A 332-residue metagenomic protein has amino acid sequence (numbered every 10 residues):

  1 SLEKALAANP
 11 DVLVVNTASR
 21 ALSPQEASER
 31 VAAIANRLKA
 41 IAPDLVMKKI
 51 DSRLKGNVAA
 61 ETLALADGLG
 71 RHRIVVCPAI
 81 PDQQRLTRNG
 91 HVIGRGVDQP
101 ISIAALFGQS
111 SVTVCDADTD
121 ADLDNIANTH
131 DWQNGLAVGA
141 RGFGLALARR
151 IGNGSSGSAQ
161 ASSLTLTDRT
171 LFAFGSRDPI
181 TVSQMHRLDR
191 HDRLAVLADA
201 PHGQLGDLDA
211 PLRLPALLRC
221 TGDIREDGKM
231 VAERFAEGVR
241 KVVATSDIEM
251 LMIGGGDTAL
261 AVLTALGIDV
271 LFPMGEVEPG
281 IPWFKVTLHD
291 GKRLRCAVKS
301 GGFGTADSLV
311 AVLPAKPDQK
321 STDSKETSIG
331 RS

Functional and structural regions predicted by a protein language model:
S1-N9, E29: N-terminal basic/disordered segments at the start of proteins
A5-A8, K39, A66-L69, A105-Q109 (+6 more regions): Solvent-exposed alpha-helices and their adjacent loops that cap or buttress functional pockets in soluble metabolic
L6-S19, T287-D318: A structural-propensity feature for long, helix-poor, extended segments
D11-V12, A21-L136, A315-S332: Cap/lid and interdomain-hinge subdomains that line or gate substrate/regulatory clefts in soluble alpha/beta enzymes
L13-A21, D44-D51, L171, L251-M252 (+1 more regions): Short glycine-rich or small-residue beta-strand-to-loop segments that form or flank ligand, phosphate, metal/Fe-S
E26, K48-P100, I248, I253-G256 (+1 more regions): Active-site histidine-anchored catalytic micro-motif
R73, P81-D207: Conserved, well-structured core segments that form the ligand-binding/active-site neighborhood of functional domains
A216, C220-D257: C-terminal structural cap/anchor segments
